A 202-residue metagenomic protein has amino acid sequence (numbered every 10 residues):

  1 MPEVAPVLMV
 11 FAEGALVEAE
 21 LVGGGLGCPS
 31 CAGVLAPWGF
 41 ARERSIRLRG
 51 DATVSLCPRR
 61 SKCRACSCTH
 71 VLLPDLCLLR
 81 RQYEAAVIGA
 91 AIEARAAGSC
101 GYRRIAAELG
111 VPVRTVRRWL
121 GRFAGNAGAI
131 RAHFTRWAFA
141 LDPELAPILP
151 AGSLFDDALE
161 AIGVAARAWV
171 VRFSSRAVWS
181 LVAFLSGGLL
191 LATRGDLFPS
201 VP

Functional and structural regions predicted by a protein language model:
M1-G14, E20, G24, C68 (+1 more regions): Long C-terminal interaction/binding lobes of large macromolecular proteins
M1-L78: Short, conserved DNA-binding cores of transcription-related domains
C28, F40, A90, S99-Y102 (+4 more regions): Intrinsically disordered, low-complexity regions
R60-F155: Short, positively charged, Gly/Tyr-enriched micro-motifs that form contact patches at catalytic or ligand/partner
